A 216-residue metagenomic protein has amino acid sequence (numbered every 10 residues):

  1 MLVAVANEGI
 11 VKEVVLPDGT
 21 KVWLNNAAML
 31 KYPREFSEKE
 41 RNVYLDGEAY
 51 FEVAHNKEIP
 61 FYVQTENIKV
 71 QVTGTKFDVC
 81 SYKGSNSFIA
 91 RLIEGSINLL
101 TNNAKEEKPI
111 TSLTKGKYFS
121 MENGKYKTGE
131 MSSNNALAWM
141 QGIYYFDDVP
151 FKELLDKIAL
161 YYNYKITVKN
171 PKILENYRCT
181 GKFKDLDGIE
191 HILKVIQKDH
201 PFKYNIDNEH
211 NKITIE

Functional and structural regions predicted by a protein language model:
M1-E216: A residue-level detector for the "anchor" residue at the start of short, highly conserved motifs
